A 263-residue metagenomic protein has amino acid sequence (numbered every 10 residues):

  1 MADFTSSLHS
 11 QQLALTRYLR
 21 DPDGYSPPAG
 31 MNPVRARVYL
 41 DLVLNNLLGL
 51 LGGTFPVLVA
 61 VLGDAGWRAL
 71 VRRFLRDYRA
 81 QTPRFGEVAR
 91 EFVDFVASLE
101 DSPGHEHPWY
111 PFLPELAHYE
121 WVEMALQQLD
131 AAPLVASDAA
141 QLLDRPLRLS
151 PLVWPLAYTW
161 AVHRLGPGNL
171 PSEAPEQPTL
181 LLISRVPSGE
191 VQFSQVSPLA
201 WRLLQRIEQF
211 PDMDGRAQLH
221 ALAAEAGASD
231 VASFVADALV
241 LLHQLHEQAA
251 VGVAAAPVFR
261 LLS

Functional and structural regions predicted by a protein language model:
M1-L129: N-terminal, charged low-complexity regulatory/assembly segments
R76-W201: Hydrophobic packing positions characteristic of elongated beta-solenoid/beta-helix-type spike/fiber shafts
R206-P211: Short helix-to-turn junction characteristic of helix-turn-helix DNA-binding domains, especially the helix
D212-A224: Short acidic, hydrophobic short linear motifs in intrinsically disordered regions
A224-A238: Short, positively charged loop/turn segments that connect secondary-structure elements
D237-A249: Basic amphipathic alpha-helical segments that dock to polyanions
H246-F259: A short, conserved structural fragment
